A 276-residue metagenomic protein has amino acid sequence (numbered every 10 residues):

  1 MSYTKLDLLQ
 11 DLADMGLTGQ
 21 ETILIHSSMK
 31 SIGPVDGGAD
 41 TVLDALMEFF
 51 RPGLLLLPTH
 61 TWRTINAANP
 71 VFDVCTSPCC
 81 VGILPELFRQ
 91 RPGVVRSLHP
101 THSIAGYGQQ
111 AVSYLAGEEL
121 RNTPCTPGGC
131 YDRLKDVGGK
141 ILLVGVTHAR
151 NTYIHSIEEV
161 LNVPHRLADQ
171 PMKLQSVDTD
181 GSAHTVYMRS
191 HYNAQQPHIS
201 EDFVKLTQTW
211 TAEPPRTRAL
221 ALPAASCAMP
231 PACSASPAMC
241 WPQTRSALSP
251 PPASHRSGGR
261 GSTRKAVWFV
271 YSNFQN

Functional and structural regions predicted by a protein language model:
M1-D7: N- or domain-start disorder-to-order transition segments that initiate the globular core
L12-T22, K135-D136: Glycine-rich phosphate/diphosphate-binding loops that line cofactor/substrate pockets in enzymes
T18-A68: N-terminal active-site beta-alpha-beta segment that forms phosphate/nucleotide-binding and substrate-recognition loops
P52, H165-Q195: Short, flexible loop segments at boundaries between secondary-structure elements
N66-S156: Internal, conserved structured core segments that host functional sites
K140, R150, H155-T179: Active-site beta-loop-alpha substructure in enzyme catalytic cores, prototypically the cysteine-centered nucleophile
R189-Y271: Acidic/aromatic/glycine-rich contiguous surface patches that form carbohydrate-binding/processing clefts and analogous
